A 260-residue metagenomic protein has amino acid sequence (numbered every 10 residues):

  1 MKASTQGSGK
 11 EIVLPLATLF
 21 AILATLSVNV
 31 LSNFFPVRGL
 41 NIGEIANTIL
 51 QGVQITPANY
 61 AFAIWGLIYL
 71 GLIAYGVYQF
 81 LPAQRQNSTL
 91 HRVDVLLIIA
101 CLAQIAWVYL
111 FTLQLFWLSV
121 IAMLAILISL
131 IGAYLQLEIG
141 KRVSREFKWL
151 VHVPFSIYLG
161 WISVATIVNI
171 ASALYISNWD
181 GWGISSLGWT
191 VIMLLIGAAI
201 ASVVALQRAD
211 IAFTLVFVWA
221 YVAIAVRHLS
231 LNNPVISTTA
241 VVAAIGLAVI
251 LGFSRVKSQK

Functional and structural regions predicted by a protein language model:
T5-I22: Alpha-helical transmembrane segments and their helix-start/interface "positive-inside/aromatic belt" motifs in integral
Q6, K10, L81-P82, L135-R142 (+1 more regions): Membrane-interface capping segments at transmembrane-helix boundaries
F20-S27, L96-W107, A122-Y134, V151-N169: Alpha-helical transmembrane segments of multi-pass integral membrane proteins
I22-L40: Alpha-helical transmembrane segments of multi-pass membrane proteins
N47-I64, W149-S156, W179-W189, L229: Short aromatic-rich membrane-water interface segments that cap or initiate transmembrane helices in multi-pass membrane
I73-H91, I98-V120, L124-R145: Internal transmembrane alpha-helix with an interfacial aromatic "cap," most often the third helix
A106-I121, S177-I184, V204-R208, L229-P234: Membrane-interface helix caps and helix-loop-helix hairpins in membrane proteins
A212-A223: Central hydrophobic cores of alpha-helical transmembrane segments in multi-pass integral membrane proteins
